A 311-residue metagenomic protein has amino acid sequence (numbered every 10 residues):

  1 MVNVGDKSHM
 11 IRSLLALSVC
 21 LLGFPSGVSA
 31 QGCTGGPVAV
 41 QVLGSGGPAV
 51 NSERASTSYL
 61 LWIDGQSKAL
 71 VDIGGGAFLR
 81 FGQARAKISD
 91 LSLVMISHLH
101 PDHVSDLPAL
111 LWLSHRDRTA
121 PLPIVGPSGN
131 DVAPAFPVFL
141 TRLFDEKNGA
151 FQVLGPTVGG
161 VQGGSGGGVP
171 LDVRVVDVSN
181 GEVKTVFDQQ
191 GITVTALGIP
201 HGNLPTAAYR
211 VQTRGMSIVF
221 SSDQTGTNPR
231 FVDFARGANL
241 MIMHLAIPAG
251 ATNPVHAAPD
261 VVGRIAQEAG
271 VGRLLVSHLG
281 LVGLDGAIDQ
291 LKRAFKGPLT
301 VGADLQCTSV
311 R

Functional and structural regions predicted by a protein language model:
M1-M10: N-terminal secretory signal peptides that target proteins for export/translocation
S13-F24: Bacterial N-terminal signal peptides
L14, F78, P259-D260: Short, well-ordered alpha-helical scaffold segments within catalytic/effector domains
A30-I218, I288-D289, P298-V310: Binuclear metal-dependent hydrolase catalytic cores
Q31, A208, G215-S217, Q224-V310: Cap/insert and terminal regions of metallo-dependent hydrolase folds
